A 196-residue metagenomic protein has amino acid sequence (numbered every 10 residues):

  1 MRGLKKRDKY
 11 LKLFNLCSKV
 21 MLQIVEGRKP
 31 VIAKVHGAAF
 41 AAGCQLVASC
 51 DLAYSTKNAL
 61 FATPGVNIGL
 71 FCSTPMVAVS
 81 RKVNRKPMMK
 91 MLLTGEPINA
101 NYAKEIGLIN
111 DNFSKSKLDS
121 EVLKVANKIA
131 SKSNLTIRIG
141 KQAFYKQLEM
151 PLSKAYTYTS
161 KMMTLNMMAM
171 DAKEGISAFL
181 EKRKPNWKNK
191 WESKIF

Functional and structural regions predicted by a protein language model:
M1, F61, W187: Short clusters of hydrophobic/aromatic residues that line enzyme substrate/ligand-binding pockets
M1-Q23, A39, P151: Glycine- (often His-adjacent) and acidic-residue-rich active-site loop that binds/positions the CoA thioester
K9, L16, V20, P75-A78 (+4 more regions): Hydrophobic alpha-helical segments typical of transmembrane helices and their membrane-interface/capping positions
L13-L16, L46, L118, T159: Hydrophobic alpha-helical membrane-association signature
L22-L135, A169, K173-S177: Crotonase-fold acyl-CoA enzyme core
G95-N101, S120, K124-F196: C-terminal alpha-helix plus adjacent terminal tail
